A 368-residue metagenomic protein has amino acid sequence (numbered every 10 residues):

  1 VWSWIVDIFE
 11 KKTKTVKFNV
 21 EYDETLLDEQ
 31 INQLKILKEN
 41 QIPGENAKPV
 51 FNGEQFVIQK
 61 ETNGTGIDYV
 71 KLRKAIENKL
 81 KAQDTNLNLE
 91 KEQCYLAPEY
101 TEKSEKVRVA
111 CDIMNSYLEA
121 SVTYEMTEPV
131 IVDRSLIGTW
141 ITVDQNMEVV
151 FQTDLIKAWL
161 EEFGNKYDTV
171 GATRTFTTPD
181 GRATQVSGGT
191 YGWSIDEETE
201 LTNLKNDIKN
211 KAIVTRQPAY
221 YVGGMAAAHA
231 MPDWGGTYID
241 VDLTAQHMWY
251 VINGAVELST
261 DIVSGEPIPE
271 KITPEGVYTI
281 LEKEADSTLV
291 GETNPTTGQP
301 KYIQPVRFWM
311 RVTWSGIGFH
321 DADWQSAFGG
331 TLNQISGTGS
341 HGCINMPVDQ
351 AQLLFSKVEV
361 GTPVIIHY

Functional and structural regions predicted by a protein language model:
V1-Q304, F308, V358-V360, I365-Y368: Surface-exposed, secretory/extracytoplasmic low-complexity segments enriched in Ser/Thr/Asn/Gly/Pro
A158, G291-Y368: Exported/periplasmic cell-wall-interacting domains
